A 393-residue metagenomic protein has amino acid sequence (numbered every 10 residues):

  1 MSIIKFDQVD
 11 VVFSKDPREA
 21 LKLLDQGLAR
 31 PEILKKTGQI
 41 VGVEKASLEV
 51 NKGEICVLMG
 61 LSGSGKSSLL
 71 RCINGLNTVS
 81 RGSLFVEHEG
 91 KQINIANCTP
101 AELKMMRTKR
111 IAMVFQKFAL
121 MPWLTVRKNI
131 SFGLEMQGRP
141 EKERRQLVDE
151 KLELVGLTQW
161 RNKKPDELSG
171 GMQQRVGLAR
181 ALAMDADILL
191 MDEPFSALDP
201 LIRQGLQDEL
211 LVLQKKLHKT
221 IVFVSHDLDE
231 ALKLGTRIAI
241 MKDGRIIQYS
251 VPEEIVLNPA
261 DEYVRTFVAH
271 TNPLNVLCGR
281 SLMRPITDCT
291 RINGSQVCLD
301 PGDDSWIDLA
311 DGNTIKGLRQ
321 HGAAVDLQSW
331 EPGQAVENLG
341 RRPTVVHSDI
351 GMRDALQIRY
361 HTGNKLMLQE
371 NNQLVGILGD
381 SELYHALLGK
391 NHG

Functional and structural regions predicted by a protein language model:
L23-E32, E87-N94, S131, E135 (+1 more regions): Conserved ABC ATPase "signature" region
I33-T37, Q92-A112: ABC ATPase NBD coupling module
L124-S131: Short coil-to-helix segment of the ABC ATPase nucleotide-binding domain corresponding to the Q-loop/switch region
K164-L168, M172-Q174: Conserved ABC ATPase signature
D243-G244: Conserved ABC ATPase "signature" C-loop
Y249-S250, N258, I377: ABC ATPase "signature
I286-K316, G322, P332, R341-G393: The conserved cystathionine-beta-synthase
